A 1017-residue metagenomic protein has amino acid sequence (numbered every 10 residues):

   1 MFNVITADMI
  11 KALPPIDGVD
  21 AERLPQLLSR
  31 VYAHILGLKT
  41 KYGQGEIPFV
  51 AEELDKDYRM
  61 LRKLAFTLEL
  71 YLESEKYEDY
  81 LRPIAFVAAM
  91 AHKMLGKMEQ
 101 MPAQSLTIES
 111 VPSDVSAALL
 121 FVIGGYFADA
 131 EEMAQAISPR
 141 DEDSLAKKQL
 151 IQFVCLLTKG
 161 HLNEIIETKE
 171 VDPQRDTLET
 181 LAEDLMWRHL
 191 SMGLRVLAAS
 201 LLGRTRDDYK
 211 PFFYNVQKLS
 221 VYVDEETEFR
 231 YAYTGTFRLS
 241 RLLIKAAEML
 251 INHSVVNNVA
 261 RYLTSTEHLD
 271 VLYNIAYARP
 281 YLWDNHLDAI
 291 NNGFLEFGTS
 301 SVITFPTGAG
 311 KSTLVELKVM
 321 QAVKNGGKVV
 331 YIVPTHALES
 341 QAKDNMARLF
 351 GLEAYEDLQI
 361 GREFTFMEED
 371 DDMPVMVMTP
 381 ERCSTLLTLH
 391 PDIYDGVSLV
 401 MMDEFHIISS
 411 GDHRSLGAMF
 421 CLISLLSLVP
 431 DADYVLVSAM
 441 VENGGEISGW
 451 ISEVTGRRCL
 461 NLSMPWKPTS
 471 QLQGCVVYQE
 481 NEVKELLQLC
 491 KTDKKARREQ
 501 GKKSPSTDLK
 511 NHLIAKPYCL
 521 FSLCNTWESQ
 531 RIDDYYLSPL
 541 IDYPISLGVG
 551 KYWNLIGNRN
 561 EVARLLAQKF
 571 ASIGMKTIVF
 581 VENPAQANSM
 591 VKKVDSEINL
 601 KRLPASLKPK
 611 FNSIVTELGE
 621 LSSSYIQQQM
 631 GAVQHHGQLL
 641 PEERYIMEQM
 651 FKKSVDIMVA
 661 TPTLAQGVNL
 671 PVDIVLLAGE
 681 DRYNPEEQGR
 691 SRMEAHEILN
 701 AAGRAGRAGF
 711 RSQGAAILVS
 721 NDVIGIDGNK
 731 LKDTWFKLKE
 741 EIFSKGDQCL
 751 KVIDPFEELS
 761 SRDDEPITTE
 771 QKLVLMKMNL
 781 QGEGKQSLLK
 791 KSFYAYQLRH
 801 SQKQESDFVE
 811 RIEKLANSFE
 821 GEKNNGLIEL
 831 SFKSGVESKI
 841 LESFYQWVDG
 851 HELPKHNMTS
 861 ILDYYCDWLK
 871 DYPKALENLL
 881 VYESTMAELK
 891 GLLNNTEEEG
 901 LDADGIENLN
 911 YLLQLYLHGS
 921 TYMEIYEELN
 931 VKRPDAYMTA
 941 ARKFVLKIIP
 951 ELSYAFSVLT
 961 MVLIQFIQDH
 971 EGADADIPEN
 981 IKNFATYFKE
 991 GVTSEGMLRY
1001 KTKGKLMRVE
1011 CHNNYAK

Functional and structural regions predicted by a protein language model:
M1-N292, F297-S301, S470, N599-G619 (+1 more regions): Helicase-associated low-complexity/disordered flanking segments
P25, F366-M367, V435-A587: Conserved interdomain linker/interface between the two RecA-like ATPase lobes of SF2 helicase motors
E99-A232, T768-L775, E820-K1017: C-terminal accessory/interaction regions of large nucleic acid-associated machines
V259-N274, A278-R279, D284-N285, A289 (+8 more regions): Conserved C-terminal RecA-like helicase domain
K311-M320, R414-C421: Motif I (Walker A/P-loop) of helicase-class P-loop NTPases
R382, H390-Y434: SF2 helicase catalytic motif II
D431-A432, K653, L670, I674-F736: Conserved segment of the helicase C-terminal RecA-like domain
R704, R711-K814: C-terminal helicase module of SF1/SF2 nucleic-acid helicases/translocases
